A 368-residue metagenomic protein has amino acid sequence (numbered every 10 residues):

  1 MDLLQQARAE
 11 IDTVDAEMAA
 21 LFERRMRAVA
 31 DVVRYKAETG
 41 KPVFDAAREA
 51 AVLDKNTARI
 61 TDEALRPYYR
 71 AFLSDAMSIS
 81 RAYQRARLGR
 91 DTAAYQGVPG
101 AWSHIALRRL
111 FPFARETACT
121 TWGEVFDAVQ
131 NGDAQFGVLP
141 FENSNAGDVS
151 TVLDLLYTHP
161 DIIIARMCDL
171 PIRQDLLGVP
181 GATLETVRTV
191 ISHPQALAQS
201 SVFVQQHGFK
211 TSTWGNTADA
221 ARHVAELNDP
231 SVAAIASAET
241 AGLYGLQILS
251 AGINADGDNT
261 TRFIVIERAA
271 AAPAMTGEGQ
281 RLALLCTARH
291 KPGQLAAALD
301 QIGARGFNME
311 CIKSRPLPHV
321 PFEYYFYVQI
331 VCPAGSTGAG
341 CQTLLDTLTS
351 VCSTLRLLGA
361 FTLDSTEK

Functional and structural regions predicted by a protein language model:
M1-K368: Domain-level signature for soluble enzymes in the chorismate/prephenate branch of the shikimate pathway
